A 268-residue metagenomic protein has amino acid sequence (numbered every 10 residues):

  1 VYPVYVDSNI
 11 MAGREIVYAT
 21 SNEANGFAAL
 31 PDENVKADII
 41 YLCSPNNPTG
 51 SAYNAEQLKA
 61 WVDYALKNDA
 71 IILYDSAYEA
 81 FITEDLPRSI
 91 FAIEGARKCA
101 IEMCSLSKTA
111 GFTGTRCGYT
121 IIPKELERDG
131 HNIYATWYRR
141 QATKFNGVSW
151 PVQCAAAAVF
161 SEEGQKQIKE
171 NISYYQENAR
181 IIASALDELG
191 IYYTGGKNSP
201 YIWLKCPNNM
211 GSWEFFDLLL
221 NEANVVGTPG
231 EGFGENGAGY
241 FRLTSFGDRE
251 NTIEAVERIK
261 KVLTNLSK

Functional and structural regions predicted by a protein language model:
V1-R14: Substrate-binding/gating loop at the entrance of the active-site cleft, primarily in PLP-dependent aminotransferase-like
A12, K67-N68, L189, A223 (+1 more regions): Helix C-cap/helix->beta junction micro-motif
R14-F91: Active-site phosphate-binding strand-loop segment of PLP-dependent enzymes
I93-S173, R180-S184, L263: Conserved core segment of the aminotransferase class I/II
P123-K124, S161, K205-P207, F246-D248: Residue-level recognition of strand-loop junctions within catalytic nucleotide-signaling folds
Q153, A157, I172-A183, Y193-C206 (+1 more regions): Conserved glycine-rich beta-strand-loop-beta hairpin in the small C-terminal domain of fold type I
N209, E214, L218-T228, G232-K268: PLP-dependent enzyme catalytic core of the Aspartate aminotransferase-like
